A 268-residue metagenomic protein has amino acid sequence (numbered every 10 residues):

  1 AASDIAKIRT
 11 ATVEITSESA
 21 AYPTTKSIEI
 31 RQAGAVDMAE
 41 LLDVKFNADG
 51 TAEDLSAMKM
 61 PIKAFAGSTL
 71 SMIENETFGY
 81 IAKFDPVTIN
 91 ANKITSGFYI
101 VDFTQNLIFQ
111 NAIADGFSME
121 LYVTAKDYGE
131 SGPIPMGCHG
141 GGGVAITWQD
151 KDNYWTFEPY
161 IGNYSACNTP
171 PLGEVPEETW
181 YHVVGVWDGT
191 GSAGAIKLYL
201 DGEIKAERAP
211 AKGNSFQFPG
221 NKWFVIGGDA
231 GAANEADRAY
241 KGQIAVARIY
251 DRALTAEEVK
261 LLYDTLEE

Functional and structural regions predicted by a protein language model:
A1-K7: Short, surface-exposed loop/turn segments at beta-strand-coil junctions that are enriched for proline with nearby
K7-S19: A short beta-strand micro-motif common to beta-rich folds, especially ectodomain repeats
Y22-A35: C-terminal edge beta-strand
G34-A91, A206, K260-E268: Extracytoplasmic low-complexity segments
D37-L42, A48-S56, T88-F157, T190-A195 (+2 more regions): Extracellular glycan-recognition modules
K63-I94, E120-E130, A145-N214: Extracellular glycan-interaction surfaces
F103-M119, L172-Y181, S215-F218, D237-Q243: Extracellular/lumenal carbohydrate-interaction signature centered on repeated Trp-anchored short motifs
R208-Q243: Flexible glycan-contacting loops in extracellular carbohydrate-active proteins
